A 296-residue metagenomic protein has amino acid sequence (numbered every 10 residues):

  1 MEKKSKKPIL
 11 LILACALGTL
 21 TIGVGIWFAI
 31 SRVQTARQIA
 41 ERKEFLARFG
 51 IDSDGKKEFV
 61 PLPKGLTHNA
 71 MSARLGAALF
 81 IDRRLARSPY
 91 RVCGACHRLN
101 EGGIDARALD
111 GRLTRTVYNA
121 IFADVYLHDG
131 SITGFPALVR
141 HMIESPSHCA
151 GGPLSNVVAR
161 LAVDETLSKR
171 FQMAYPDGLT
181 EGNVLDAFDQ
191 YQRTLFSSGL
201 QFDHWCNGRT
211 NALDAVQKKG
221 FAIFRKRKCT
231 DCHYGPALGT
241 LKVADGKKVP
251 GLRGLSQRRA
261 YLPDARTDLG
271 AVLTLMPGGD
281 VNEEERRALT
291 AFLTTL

Functional and structural regions predicted by a protein language model:
K3-L296: Periplasmic c-type cytochrome electron-transfer domains
